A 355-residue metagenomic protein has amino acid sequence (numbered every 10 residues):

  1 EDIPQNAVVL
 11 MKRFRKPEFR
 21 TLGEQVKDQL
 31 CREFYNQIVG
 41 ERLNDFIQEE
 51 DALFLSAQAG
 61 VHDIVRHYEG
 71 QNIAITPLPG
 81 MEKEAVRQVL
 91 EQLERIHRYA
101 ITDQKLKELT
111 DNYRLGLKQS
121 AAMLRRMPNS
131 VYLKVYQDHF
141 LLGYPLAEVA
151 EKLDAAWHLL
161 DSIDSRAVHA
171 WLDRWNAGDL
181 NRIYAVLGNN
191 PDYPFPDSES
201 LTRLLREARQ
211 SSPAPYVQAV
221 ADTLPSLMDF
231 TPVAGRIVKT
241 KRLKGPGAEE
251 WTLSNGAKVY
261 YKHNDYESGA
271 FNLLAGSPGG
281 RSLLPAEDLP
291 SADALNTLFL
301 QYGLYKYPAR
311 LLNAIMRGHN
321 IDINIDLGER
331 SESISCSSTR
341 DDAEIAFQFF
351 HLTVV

Functional and structural regions predicted by a protein language model:
E1, D192-D197, S335-S337: Short, solvent-exposed polar/charged micro-motifs at secondary-structure junctions
D2, H62-V65, K241, E249-W251: Replace "in large, NTP-powered and nucleic-acid-processing enzymes" with "in large, NTP-powered factors and other
P4-K27, L43-S162, L180-G188, Y260 (+2 more regions): M16 family metallopeptidases and their MPP-like homologs
D28, R32-N36, L243-G247: Long, His/Glu/Asp-enriched segments that create or flank divalent metal/ion-associated functional microenvironments
F34, I38-V39, A74: Noncatalytic, helix-rich "gating/capping" subdomain that lines the substrate-entry/channel surface of large enzyme
K107-K244, A248-T252: C-terminal regions of mature proteins
G245, Y266-E267: A short acidic/small-residue loop/turn micro-motif
